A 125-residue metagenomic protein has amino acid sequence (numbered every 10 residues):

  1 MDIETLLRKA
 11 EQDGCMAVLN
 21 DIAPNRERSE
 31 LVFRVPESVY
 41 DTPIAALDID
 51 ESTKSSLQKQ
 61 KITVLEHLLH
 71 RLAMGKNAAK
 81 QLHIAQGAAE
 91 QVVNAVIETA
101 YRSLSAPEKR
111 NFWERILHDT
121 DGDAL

Functional and structural regions predicted by a protein language model:
D2-L125: Compact, charge-rich alpha-helical regulatory domains located at protein termini
